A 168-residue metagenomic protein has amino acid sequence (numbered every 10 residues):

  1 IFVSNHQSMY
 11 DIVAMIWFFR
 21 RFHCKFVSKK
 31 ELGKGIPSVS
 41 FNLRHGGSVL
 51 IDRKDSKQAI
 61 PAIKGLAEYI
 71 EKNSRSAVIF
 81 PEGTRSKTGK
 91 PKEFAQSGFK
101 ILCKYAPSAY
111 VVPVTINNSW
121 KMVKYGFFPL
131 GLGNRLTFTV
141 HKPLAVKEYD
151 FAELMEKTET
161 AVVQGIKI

Functional and structural regions predicted by a protein language model:
I1-D55: Catalytic core of membrane glycerolipid acyltransferases/transacylases, capturing the structured, soluble-facing
S8, S56-I60, K92-A95: A conditional alpha-helix N-cap/helix-loop micro-motif detector
R20, I70-E71, C103: Residue-level signal for alpha-helix termini/capping positions
V27, A59, L66-A67, E71 (+2 more regions): Soluble extracytoplasmic domains of inner/organellar membrane proteins
P37-S40, S76-V78, T84-A152: A cross-family acyltransferase "interaction/gating" segment
R44-Y69, S74: A membrane-cytosol interface segment of integral membrane proteins
E148-I168: A cross-taxonomic marker for long C-terminal extensions/tails that follow the last structured domain
